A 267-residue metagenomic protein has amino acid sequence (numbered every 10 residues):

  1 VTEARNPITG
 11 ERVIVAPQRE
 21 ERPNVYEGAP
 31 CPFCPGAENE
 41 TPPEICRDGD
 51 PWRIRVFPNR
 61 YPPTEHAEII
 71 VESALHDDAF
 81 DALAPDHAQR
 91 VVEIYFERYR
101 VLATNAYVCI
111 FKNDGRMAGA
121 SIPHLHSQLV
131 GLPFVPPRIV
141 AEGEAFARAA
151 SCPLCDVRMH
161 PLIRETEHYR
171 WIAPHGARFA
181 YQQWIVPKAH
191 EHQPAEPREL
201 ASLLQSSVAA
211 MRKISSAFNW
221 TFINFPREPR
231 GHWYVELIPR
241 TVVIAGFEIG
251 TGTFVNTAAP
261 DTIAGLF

Functional and structural regions predicted by a protein language model:
V1-H124, V130-A195, V208-F267: Active-site microenvironments that recognize anionic phosphate/pyrophosphate groups
R198-S202: Gly/Ser/Thr-rich active-site loops/lids in small-molecule metabolic enzymes that frequently grip phosphoryl groups
Q205: Aromatic-lined carbohydrate-binding surfaces of glycoside hydrolases
